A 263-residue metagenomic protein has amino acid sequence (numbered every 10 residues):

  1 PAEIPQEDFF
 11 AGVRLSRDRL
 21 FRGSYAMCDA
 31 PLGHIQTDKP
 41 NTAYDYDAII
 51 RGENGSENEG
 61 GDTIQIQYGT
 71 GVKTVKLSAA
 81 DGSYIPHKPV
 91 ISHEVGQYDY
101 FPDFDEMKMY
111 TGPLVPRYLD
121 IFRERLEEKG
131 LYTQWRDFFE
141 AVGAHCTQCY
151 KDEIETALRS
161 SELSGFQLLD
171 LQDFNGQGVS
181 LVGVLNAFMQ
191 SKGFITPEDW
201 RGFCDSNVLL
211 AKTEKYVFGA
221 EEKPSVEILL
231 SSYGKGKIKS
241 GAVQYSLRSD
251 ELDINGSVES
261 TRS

Functional and structural regions predicted by a protein language model:
P1-L185: Substrate-binding/catalytic cleft of secreted carbohydrate-active enzymes, primarily glycoside hydrolases
N41, I195, E259-S260: Intrinsically disordered/low-complexity terminal segments and short unstructured peptides
I91-S92, V208-L210, Q244: Generic structural signal for residues positioned in beta-strands
H93, L169-Q172, F203, S231 (+1 more regions): Generic beta-strand/beta-sheet core signal
F174-V184, S191-I195, E251-G256: Intrinsically disordered, low-complexity coil segments
M189, G193-V208: Proline/serine/threonine-rich low-complexity linkers at boundaries of modular beta-sandwich domains
T213-F218: Short beta-strand segments of immunoglobulin-like
E221-S263: Beta-strand-rich binding/interaction modules
